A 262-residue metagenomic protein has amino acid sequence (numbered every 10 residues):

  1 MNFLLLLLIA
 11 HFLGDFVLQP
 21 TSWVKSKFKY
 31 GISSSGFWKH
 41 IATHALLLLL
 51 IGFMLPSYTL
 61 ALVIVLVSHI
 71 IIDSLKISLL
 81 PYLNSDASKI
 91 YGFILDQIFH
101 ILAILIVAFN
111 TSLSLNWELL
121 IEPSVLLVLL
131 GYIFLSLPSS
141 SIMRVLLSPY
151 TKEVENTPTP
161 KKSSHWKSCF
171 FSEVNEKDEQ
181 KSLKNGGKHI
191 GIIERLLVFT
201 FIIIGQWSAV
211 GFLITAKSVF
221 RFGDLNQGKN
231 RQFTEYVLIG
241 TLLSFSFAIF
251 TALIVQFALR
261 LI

Functional and structural regions predicted by a protein language model:
M1-P81, L95-E155, S163-K177, H189-I262: Hydrophobic alpha-helical transmembrane segments
P81-K89: A short alpha->loop->secondary-structure connector
S88-D96: Short, acidic/small-residue loops that bind anionic groups at enzyme active sites
E179-G186: Cytosolic juxtamembrane amphipathic/interface segments immediately preceding and feeding into a transmembrane helix
